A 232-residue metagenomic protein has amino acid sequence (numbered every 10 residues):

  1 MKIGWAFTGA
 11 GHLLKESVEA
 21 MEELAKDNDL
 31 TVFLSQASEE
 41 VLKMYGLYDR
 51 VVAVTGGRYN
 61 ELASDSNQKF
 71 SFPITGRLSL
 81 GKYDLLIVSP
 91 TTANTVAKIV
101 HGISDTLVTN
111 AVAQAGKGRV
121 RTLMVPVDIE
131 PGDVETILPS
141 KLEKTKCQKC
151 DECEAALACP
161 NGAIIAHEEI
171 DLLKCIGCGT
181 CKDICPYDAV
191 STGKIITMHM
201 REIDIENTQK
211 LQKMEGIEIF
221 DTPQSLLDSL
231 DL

Functional and structural regions predicted by a protein language model:
M1-K141, K146, P160-A166, D171-L173 (+2 more regions): A cross-family phosphate/adenosyl-ligand binding-site feature
K149: Cys/His-rich Zn2+-binding cysteine-cluster or related metal-binding knuckle/ribbon modules and their
